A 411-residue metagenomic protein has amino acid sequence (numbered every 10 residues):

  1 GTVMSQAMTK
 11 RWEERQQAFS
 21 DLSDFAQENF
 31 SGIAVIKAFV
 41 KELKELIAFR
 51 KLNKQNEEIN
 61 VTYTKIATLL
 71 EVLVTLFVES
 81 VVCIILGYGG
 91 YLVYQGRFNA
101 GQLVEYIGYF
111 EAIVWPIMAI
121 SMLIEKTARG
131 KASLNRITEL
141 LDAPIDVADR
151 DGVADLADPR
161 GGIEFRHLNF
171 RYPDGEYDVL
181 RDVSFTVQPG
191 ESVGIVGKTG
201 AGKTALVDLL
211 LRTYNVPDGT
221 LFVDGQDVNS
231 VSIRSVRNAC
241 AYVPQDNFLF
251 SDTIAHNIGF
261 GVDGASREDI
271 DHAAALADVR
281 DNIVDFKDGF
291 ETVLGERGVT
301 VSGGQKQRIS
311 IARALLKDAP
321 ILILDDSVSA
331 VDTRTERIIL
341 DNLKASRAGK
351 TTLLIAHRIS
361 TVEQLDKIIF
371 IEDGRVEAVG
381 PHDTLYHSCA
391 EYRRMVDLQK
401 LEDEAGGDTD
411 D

Functional and structural regions predicted by a protein language model:
G1-T2, T62-N135, L141: Helix-loop-helix
M4, A18, A38-K41, V61-K65 (+11 more regions): Residue-level signature of the cytosolic catalytic core of signaling kinases
A7-E28, A34-C83, K126-R129, E139 (+3 more regions): An intracellular "coupling" helix at the cytosolic face of ABC transporter transmembrane type-1 domains
D24, S31, V35-A38, E58 (+11 more regions): Regular, well-ordered alpha-helical segments
I36, I137, H272-A274: Helix-loop junctions and hydrophobic alpha-helical segments within the transmembrane domains of large membrane
V40, L92, R97, A112 (+5 more regions): Conserved functional loop/turn residues at catalytic and ligand-binding sites
G89, G96, A143-D146, G161 (+1 more regions): Flexible, glycine-biased helix-capping/connector loops in cytosolic signal-transduction modules
D149, L156-D411: ABC-type nucleotide-binding domain
